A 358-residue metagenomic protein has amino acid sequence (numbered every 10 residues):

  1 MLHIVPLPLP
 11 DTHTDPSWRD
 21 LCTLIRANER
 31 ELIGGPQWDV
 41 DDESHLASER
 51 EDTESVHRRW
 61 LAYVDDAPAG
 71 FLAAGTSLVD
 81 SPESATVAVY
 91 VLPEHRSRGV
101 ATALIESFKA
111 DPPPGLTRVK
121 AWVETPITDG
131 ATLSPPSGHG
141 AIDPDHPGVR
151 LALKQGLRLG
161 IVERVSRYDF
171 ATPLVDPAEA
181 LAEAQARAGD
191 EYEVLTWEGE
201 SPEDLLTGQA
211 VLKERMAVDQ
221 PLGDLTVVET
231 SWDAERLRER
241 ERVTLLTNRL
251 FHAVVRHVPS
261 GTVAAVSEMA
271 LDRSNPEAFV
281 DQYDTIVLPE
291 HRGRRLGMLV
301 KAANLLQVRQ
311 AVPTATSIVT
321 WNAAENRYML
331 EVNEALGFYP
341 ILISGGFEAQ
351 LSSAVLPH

Functional and structural regions predicted by a protein language model:
M1-S55, P68, R187-E235, P357-H358: Short amphipathic alpha-helix that is part of the acyltransferase structural core
H3, I105-E203, S344-A349: Acyl-donor-binding surface of acyltransferase catalytic domains
I4, S84-T86, V194, Q282: Hydrophobic residues on conserved beta-strands that form the core of alpha/beta folds
E29-V64, G70-S81, M216-F279, Y283-P289: A conserved beta-strand-loop-helix scaffold within acyl/acetyltransferase catalytic domains
V87, V119-V123, Q282, I318-T320: Conserved hydrophobic beta-strand within the GNAT/NAT acetyltransferase core sheet that lines the active-site cleft
A88-R96, T125, D284-G293: A short, internal acetyl-CoA/4′-phosphopantetheine-binding micro-motif in the GNAT/acyltransferase core
S97-D111, V287, G293-Q307, A335: Conserved acetyl-CoA-binding loop-helix of GNAT-fold acetyltransferases
G138-D143, R150-L174, F251, L306-H358: Active-site/acyl-donor-binding loops of N-acyltransferases
